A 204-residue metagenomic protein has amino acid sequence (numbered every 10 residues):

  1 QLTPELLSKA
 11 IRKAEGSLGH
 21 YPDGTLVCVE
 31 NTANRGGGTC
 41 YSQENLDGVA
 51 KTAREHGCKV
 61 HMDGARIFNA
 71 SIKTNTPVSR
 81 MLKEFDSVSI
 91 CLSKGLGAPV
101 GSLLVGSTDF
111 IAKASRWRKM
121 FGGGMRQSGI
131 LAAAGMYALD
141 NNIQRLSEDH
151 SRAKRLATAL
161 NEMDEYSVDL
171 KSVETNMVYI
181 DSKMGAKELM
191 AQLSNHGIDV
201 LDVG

Functional and structural regions predicted by a protein language model:
Q1-H196, V200-G204: Conserved PLP-enzyme active-site core in the AAT-like
